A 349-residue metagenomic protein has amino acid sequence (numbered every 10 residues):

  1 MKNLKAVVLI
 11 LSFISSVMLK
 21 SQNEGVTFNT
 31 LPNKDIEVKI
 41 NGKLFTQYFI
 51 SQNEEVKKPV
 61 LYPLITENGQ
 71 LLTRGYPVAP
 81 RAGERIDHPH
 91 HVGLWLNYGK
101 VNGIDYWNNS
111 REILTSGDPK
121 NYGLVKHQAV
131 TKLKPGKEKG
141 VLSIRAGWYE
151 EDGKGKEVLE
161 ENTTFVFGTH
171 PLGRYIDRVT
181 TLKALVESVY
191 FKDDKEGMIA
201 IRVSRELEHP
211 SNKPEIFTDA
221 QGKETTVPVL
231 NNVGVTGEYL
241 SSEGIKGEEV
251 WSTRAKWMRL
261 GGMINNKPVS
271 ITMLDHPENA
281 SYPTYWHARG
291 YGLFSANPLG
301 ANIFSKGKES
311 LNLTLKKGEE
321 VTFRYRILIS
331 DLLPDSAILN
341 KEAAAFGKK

Functional and structural regions predicted by a protein language model:
M1-V8: Bacterial N-terminal signal peptides that target proteins for export
V8-S16: Bacterial N-terminal signal peptides
Q22-P89, G93, H170, V179 (+3 more regions): Beta-strand-rich N-terminal accessory domains
S51-N53, P59-P63, H170-T218, P228-N231 (+1 more regions): Acidic (Asp/Glu-rich), glycine- and aromatic
H88-L172: Extended, loop-rich substrate-binding clefts of extracytoplasmic carbohydrate-active enzymes
A146-D152, F165-T169, L182-V186, V203-L207 (+1 more regions): Beta-strand elements of well-folded, non-transmembrane domains
K195-S281: Active-site/ligand-binding surface loops and adjacent short beta/alpha elements that line catalytic pockets across
I271-K349: Beta-strand-rich recognition/accessory modules
